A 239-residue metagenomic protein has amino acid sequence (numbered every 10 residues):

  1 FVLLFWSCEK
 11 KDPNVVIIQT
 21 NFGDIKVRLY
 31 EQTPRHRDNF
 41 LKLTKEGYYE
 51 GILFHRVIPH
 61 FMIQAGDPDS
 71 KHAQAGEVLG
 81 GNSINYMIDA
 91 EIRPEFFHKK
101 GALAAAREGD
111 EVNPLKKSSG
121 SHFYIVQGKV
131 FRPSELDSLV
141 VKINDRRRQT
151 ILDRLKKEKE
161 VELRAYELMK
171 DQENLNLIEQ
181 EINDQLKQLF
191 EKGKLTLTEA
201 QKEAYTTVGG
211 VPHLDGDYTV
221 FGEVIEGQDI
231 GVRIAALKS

Functional and structural regions predicted by a protein language model:
F1-L4: Bacterial N-terminal signal peptides
W6-S239: Cyclophilin-like peptidyl-prolyl cis-trans isomerases
